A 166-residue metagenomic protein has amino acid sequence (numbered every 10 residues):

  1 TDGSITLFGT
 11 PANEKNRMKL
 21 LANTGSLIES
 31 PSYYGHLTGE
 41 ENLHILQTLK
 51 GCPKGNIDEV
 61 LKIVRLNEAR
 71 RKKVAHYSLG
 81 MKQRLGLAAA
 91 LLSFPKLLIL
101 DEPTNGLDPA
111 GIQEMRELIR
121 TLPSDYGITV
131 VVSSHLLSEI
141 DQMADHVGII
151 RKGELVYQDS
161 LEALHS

Functional and structural regions predicted by a protein language model:
D2-N13, K19-L20: Conserved ABC transporter NBD signature motif
H44, T48, K54-A69: Conserved ABC ATPase "signature" region
L87: Hydrophobic anchor residue at the start of the ABC signature
F94: Conserved catalytic motifs of ABC-family nucleotide-binding domains
L98-E102: Catalytic Walker B motif of ABC-type/P-loop ATPase nucleotide-binding domains
R116-S166: ABC transporter nucleotide-binding domain
